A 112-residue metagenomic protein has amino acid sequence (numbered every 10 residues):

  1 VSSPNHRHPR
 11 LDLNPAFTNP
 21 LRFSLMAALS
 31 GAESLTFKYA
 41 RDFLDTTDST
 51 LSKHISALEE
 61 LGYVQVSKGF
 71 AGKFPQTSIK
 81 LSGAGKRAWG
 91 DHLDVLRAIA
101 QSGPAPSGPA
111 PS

Functional and structural regions predicted by a protein language model:
V1-R10, A27, G31, A84-S112: Amphipathic alpha-helical dimerization/coiled-coil segments that flank or bridge DNA-binding/regulatory modules
H8-T50, A71-K80: N-terminal helix-turn-helix DNA-binding core of bacterial DNA-binding proteins
K38-A40, S52, S78-I79, H92-L96 (+1 more regions): Surface-exposed beta-strand edges and their flanking turn/coil or helix-capping segments
I55-S56: Short, hydrophobic-biased segments on the C-terminal half of alpha helices that form "recognition helices"
